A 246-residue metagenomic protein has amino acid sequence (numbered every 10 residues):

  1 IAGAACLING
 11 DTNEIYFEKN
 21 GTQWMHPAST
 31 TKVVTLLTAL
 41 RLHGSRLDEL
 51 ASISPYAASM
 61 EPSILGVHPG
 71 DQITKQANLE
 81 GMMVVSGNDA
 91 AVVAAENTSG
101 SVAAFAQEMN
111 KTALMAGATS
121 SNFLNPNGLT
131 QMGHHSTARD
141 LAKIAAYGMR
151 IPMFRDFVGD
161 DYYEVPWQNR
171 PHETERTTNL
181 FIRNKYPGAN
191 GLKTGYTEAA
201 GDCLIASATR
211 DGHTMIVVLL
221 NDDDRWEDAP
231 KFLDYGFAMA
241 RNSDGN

Functional and structural regions predicted by a protein language model:
I1-A4, S101-N246: Penicillin-recognizing serine hydrolase domain
I1-R139, K143-P152: Active-site-adjacent loops and short helices of periplasmic peptidoglycan-processing enzymes
